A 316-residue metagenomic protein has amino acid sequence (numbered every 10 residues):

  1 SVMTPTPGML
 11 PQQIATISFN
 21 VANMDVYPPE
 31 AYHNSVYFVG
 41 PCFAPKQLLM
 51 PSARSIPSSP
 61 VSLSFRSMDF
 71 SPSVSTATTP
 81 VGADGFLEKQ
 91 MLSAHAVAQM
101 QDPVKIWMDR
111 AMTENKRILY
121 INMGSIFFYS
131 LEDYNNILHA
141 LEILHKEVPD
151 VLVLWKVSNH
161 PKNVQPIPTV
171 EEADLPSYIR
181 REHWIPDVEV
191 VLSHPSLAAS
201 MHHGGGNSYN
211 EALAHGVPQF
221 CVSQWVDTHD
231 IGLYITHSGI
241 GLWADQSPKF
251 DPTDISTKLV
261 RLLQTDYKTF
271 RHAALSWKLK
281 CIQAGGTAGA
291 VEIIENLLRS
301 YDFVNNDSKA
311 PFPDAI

Functional and structural regions predicted by a protein language model:
S1-D150, K162-S177, H272, S276-L279 (+1 more regions): Nucleotide-sugar-dependent glycosyltransferase catalytic domains
F43-A44, Q224-D227, S247-K249: Short, acidic/turn-prone active-site loops that include or flank metal/cofactor- and phosphate-binding residues
L152-S158: Short internal beta-strands
W155, F220-V222, L242-A244: Short hydrophobic alpha-helical runs that function as membrane-insertion/retention elements
P176-W184: Active-site donor-binding acidic/aromatic loop of nucleotide-activated sugar and phosphosugar transferases involved
W184-I235: A donor-sugar binding/catalytic signature common to diverse glycosyltransferases and related nucleotide-sugar
H237, G241-L242, S247-P248, P252 (+3 more regions): Conserved donor-nucleotide binding/catalytic region of nucleotide-linked donor-dependent transferases
